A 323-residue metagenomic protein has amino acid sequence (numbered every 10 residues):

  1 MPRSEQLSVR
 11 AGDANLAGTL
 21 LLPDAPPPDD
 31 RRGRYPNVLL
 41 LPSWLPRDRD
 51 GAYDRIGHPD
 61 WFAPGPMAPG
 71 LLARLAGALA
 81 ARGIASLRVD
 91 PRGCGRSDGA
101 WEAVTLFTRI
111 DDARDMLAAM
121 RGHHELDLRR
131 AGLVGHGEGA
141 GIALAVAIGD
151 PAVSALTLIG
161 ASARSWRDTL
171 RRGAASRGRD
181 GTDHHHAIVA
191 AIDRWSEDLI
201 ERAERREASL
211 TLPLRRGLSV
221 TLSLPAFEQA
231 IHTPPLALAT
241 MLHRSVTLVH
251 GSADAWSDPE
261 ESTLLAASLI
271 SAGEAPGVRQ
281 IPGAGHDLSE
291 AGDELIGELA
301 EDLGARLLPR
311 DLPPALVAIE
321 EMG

Functional and structural regions predicted by a protein language model:
M1-G33: N-terminal cap/lid segment of alpha/beta-hydrolase-fold proteins
P26-R34, V38-A78: Short, surface-exposed "cap/lid" segments of acyl-processing enzymes
G70-L71, A103-H124: Alpha/beta-hydrolase active-site loop
A119-D180: Primarily recognizes the serine-hydrolase "nucleophile elbow" in alpha/beta-hydrolase and SGNH/GDSL folds
I159-M241: Accessory cap/linker subdomain of secreted extracellular hydrolases
L242, L248-H250, D254: Short beta-strand/loop motif that positions the catalytic acidic residue of the alpha/beta-hydrolase fold
A255-E261: Conserved alpha/beta-hydrolase "acid-adjacent" motif
P282-G323: Catalytic active-site module of serine/aspartate enzymes centered on a nucleophile-bearing elbow/loop
